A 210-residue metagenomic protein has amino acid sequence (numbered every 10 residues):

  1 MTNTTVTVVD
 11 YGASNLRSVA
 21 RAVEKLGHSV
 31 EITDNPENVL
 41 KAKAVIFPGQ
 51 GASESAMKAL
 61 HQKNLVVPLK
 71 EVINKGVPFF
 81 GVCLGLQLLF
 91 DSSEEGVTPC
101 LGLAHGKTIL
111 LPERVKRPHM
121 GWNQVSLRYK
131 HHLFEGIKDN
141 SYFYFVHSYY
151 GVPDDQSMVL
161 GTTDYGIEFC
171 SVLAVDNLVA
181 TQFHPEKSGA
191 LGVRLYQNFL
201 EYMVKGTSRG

Functional and structural regions predicted by a protein language model:
M1-V77, K107, L191-G210: N-terminal beta1-alpha1 cap of cysteine-dependent amidohydrolase-like domains
V8, F79-G81, F143: Short glycine-aspartate micro-motif
D10, Y144, V179-F183: Active-site-proximal beta-strand elements of phosphoester/diester hydrolases
G51-W122: Cysteine-nucleophile active-site neighborhood
C83, H147, H184: Histidine-centered divalent metal-coordination motifs
D91-I167: Pocket-forming structural segment of enzyme catalytic cores
G151-G210: C-terminal and late-domain segments of enzyme folds
